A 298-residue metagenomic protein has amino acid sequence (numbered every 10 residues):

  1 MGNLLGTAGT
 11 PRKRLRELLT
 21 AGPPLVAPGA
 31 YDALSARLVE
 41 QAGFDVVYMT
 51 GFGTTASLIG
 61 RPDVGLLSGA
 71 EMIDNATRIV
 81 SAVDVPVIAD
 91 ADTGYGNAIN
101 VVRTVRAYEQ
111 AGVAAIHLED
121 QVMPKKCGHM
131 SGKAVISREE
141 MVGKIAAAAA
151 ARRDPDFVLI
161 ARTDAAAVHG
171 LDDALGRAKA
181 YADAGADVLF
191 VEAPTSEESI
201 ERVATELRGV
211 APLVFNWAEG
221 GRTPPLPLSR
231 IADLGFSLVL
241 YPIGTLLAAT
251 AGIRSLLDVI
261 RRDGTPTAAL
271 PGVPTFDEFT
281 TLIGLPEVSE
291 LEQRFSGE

Functional and structural regions predicted by a protein language model:
G2-S237, L247-A248, R254-D258, F295-E298: Alpha/beta enzyme core
S237-E298: Conserved alpha/beta catalytic core and glycan-binding cleft of carbohydrate-active enzymes
